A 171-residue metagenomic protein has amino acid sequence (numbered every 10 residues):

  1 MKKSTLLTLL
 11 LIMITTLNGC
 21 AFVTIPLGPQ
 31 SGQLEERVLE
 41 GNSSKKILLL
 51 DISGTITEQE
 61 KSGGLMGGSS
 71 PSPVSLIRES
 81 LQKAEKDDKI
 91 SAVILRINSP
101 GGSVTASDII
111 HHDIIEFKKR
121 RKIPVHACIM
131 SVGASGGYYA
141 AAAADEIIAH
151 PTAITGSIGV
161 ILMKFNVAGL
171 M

Functional and structural regions predicted by a protein language model:
M1-S4: Positively charged n-region of N-terminal signal peptides that target proteins for export
L6-I14: Sec-dependent N-terminal signal peptides
T16-G19: C-terminal motif of bacterial Sec signal peptides marking the signal peptidase cleavage site
A21-I123, V132-M171: Small-residue-centered hinge/linker elements
